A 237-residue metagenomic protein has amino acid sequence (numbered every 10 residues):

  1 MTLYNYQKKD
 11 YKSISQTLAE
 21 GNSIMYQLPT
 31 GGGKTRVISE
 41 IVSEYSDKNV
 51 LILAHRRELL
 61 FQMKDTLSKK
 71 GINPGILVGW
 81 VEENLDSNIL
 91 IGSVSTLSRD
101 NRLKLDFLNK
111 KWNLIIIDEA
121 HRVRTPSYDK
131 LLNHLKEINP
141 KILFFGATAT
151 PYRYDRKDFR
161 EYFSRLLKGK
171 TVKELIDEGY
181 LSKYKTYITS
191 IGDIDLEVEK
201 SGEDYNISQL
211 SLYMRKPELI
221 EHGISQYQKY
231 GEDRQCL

Functional and structural regions predicted by a protein language model:
M1-Q27: Conserved pre-motif I regulatory segment
A19-Y26, K48, E232-Q235: Pre-Walker A (Motif I) flank of P-loop NTPase domains
E20-V42: Walker A/P-loop
R36-V37, E44-K69: Conserved Walker A/P-loop ATP-binding site and its immediately adjacent core in helicase/helicase-like ATPase domains
K64, G71-E82, Q235: Conserved RecA-like helicase motor-core motifs
G79-L114, T125, D129-K130: Conserved helix/coil segment N-terminal to the catalytic DExD/H
H121-T186: Post-DEXD/H (motif II) to motif III coupling segment of the RecA-like Helicase ATP-binding lobe
L166-L237: Conserved interdomain linker/interface between the two RecA-like ATPase lobes of SF2 helicase motors
